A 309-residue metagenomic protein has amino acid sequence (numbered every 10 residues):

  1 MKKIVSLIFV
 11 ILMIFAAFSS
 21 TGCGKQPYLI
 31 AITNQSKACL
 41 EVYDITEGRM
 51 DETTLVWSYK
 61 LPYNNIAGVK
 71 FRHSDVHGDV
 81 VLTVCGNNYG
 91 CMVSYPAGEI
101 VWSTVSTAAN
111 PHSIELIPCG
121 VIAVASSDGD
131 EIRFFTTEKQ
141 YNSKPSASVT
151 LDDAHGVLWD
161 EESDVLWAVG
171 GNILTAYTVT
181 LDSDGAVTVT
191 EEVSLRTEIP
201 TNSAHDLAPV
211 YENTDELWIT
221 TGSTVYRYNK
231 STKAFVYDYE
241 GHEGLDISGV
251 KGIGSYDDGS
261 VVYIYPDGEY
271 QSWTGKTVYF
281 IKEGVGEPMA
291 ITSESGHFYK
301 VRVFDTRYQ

Functional and structural regions predicted by a protein language model:
F15-P27: Sec-dependent signal peptide cleavage junction
Q26-Y28, H77-V80, P118-V121, E162-D164 (+2 more regions): Short coil/turn segments that connect the beta-strands within blades of beta-propeller domains
A31-S36, V81-N87, A123-D128, L166-N172 (+2 more regions): Conserved beta-strand positions in repeat-built beta-propeller and related beta-rich domains
D44-M50, T136-Y141, T178-V187, N229-Y237: Short loop/turn segments immediately following beta-strands, especially the blade-tip and inter-blade linker loops
G48-A67, E99-T107, S143-A147, E191-T197 (+2 more regions): Aromatic (tryptophan-biased) beta-strands that constitute blades/sheets of beta-rich domains
T53-C91, Y95-E115: Blade-loop segments of beta-propeller domains
Y63-S74, A108-I117, L151-W159, I199-E212 (+2 more regions): Repeated scaffold domains used in trafficking and secretory/extracellular systems, primarily beta-propellers
T201-V278: Loop/turn-rich, solvent-exposed surfaces of beta-rich toroidal or solenoidal domains
